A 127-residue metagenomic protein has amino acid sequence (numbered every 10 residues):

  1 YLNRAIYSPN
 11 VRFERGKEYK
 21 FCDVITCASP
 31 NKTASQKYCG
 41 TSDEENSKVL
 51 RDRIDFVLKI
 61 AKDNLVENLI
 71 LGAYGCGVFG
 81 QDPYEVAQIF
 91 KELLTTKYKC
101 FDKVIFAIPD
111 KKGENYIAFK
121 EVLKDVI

Functional and structural regions predicted by a protein language model:
Y1-I127: Macrodomain-like recognition of ADP-ribose-binding/processing modules
